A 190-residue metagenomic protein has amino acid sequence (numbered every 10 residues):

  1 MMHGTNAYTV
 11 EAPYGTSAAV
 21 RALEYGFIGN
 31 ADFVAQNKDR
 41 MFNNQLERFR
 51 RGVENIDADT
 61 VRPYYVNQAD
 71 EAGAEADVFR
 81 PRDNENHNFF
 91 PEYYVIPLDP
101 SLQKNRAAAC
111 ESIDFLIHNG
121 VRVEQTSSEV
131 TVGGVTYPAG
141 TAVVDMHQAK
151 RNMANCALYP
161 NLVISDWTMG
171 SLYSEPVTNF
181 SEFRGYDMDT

Functional and structural regions predicted by a protein language model:
M1-T190: Intrinsic-disorder/low-complexity accessory segments
